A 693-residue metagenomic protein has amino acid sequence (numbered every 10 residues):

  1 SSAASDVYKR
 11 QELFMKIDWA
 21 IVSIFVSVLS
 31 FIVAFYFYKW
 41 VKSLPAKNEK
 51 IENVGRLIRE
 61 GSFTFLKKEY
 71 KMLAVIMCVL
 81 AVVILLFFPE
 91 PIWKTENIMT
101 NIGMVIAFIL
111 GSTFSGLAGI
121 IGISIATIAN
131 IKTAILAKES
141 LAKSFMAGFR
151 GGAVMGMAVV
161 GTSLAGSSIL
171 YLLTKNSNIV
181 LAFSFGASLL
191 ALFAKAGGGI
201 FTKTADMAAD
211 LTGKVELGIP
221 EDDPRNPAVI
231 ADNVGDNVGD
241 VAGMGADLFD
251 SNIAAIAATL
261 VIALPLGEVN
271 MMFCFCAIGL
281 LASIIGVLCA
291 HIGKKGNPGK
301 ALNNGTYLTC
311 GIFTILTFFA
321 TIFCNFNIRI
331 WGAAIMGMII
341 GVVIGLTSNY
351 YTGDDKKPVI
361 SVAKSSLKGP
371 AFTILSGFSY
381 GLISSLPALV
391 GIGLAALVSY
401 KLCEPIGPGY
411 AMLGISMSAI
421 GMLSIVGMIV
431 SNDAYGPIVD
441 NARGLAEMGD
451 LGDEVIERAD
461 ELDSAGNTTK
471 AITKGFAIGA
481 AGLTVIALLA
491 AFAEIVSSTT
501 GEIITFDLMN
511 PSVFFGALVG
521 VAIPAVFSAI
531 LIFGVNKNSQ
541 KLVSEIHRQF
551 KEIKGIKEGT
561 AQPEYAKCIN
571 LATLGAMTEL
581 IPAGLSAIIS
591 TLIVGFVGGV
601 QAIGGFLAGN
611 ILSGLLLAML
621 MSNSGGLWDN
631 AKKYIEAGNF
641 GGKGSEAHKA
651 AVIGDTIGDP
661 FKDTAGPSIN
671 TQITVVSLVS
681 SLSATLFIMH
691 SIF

Functional and structural regions predicted by a protein language model:
S1-Y8: Short, small-residue-biased leader/transition segments that mark boundaries at the very start of proteins
R10-F693: Hydrophobic packing and interface segments
